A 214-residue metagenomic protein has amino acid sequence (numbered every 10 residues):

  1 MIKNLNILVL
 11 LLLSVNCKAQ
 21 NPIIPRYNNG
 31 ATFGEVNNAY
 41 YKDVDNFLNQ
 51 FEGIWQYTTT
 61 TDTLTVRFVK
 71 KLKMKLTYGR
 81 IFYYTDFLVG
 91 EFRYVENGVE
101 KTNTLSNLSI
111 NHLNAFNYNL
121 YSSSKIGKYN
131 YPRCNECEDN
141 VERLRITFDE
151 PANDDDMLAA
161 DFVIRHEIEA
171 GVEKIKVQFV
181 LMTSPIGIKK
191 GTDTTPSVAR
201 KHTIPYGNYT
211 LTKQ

Functional and structural regions predicted by a protein language model:
M1-P25: Bacterial Sec-dependent N-terminal signal peptides
Y27-Y41: Mixed-charge, Lys/Arg-rich low-complexity intrinsically disordered regions
N38-Q56: N-terminal helix-cap/turn-to-beta initiation motif at the start of protein domains
Q50-E52, T63, R143, K174: Intrinsic-disorder/low-complexity, polar/charged segments enriched in Ser/Thr/Lys/Arg/Asp/Glu/Gln
Y57, G90, V177-F179: Short hydrophobic/aromatic-rich beta-strand segments that constitute the beta-sheet cores of beta-sandwich/beta-barrel
T63-D155: Structured domain cores in non-transmembrane regions
V141-Q214: Glycine-rich, aromatic-bearing surface loops/beta-hairpins
